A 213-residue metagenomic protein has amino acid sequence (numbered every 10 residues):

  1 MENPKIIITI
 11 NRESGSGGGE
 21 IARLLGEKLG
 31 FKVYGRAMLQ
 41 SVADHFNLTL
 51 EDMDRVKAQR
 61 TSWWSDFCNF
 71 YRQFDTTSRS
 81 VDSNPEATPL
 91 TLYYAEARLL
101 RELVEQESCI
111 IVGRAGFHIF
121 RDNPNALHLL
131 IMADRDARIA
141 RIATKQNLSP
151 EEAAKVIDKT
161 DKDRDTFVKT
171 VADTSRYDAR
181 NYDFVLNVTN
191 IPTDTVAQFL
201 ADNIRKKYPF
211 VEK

Functional and structural regions predicted by a protein language model:
N3-R12, E107: Pre-Walker A (Motif I) flank of P-loop NTPase domains
I10-R23: Glycine-rich phosphate-binding P-loop
K32-D44: Short beta-strand-centered segment that lines the nucleotide-binding/catalytic pocket of NTP-utilizing
A43-S108: ATP-dependent small-molecule kinase phosphotransfer cores that center on conserved nucleotide phosphate-binding segments
T61-N69, Q73, S149-D194: Small-molecule kinase domains that catalyze NTP-dependent phosphoryl transfer to phosphate-bearing small molecules
L103, A115-D122, R141: RNA pseudouridine synthases
D122-Q146, P150-T160: Conserved phosphate-donor/acceptor-positioning beta-strand/loop module used by diverse small-molecule
